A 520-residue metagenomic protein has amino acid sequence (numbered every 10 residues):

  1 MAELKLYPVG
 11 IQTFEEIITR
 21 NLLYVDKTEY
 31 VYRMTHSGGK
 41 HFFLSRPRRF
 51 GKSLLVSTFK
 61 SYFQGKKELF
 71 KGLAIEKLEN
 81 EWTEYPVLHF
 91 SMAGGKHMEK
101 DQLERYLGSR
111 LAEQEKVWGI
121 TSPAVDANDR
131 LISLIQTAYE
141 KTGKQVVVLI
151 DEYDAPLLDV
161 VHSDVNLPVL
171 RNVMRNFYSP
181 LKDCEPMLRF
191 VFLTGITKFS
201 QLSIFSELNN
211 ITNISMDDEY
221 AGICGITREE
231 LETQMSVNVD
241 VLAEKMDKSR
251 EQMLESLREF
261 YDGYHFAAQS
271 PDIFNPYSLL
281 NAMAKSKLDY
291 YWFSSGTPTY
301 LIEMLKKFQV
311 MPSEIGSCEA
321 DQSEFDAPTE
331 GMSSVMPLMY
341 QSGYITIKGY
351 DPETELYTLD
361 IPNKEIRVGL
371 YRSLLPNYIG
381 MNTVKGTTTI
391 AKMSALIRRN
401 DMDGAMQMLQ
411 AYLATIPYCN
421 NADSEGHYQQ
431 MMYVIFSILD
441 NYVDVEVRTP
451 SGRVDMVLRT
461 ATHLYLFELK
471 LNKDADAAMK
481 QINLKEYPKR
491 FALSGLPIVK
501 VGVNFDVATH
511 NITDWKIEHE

Functional and structural regions predicted by a protein language model:
M1-S424: Phosphate-binding site recognition
T137-T142, Y433-A461: Active-site metal-binding core of divalent-cation-utilizing nuclease and nuclease-like domains
V147, H463-Y465, V499: Structural motif
P168-N172, L471-P488: Mg2+/Mn2+-dependent nuclease catalytic core
F177-C184, P337-I345, Y433-S437, Q481-V501: Metal-dependent nuclease catalytic cores in nucleic-acid-processing enzymes, especially RNase H-like/related
A411-D444: Acidic-basic catalytic patches of nuclease active cores, encompassing PD-(D/E)XK and other metal-cofactor nuclease
M432, M456-L471, K485: Conserved catalytic cores of phosphodiester-cleaving nucleases, focusing on short active-site segments
R490, L496-E520: Domain-level recognition of nuclease-like catalytic cores that cleave nucleotide substrates
